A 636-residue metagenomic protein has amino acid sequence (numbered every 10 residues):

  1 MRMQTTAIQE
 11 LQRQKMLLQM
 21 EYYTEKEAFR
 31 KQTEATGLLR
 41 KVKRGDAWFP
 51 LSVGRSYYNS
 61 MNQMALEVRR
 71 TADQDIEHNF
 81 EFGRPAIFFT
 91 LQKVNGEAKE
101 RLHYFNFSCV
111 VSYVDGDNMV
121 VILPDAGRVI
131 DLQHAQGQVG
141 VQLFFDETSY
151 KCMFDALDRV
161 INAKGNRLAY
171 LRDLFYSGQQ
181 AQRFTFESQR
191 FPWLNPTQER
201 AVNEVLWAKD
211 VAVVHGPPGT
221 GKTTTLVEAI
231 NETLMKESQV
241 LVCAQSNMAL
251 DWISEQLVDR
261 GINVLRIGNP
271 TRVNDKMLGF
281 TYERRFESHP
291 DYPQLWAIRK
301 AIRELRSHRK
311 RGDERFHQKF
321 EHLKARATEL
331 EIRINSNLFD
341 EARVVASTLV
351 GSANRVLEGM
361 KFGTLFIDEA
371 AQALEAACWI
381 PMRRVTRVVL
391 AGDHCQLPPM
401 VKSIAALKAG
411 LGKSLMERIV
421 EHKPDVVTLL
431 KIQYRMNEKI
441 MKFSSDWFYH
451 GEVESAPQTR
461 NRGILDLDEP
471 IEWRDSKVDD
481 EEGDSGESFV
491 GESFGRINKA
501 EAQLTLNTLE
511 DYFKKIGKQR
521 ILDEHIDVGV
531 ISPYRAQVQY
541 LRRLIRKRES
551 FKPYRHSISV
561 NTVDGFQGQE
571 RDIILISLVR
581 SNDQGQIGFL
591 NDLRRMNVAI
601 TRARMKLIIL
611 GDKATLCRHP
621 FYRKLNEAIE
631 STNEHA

Functional and structural regions predicted by a protein language model:
M1-F82, M119, S149: A helicase ATPase "motif cassette" and its flanking acidic/Ser/Thr-rich regulatory loops
R2-K15, D73-E204, D259, K276-K300 (+1 more regions): Pre-ATPase regulatory/linker segments immediately N-terminal to the P-loop/RecA-like helicase/translocase core
F184-F186, N231, Q239, C243 (+6 more regions): Conserved P-loop NTPase motor core of helicases/translocases
R190-D210, T225, S347, I497: N-terminal pre-P-loop "Q-motif" helix
W207, T223-E237, W252-D259, R384: Walker A/P-loop NTP-binding motif
A208-A229, G568: Walker A/P-loop
G216, N269, E369: The Walker A (P-loop) glycine that initiates the GxxxxGKT/S ATP-binding motif of P-loop NTPases
K236-S238, S246, R260, S336 (+1 more regions): Conserved helicase motor core of SF1/SF2 NTP-dependent helicases
